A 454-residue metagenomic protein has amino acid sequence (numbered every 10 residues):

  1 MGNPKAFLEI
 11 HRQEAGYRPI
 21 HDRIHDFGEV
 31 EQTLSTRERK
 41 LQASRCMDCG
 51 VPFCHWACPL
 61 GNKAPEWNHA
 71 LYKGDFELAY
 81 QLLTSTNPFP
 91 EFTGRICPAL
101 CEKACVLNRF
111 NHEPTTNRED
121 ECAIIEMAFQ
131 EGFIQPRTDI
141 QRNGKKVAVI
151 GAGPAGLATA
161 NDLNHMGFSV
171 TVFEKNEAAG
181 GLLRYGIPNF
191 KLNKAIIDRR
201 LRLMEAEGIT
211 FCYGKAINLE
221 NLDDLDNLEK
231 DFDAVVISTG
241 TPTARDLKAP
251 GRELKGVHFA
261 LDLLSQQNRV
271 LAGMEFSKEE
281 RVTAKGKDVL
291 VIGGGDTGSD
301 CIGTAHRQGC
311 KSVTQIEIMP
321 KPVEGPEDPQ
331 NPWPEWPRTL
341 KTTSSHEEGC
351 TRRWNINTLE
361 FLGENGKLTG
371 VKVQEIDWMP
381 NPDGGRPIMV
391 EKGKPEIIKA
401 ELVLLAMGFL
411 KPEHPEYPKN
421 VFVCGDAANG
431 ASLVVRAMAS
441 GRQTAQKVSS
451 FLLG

Functional and structural regions predicted by a protein language model:
M1-R37, Q42, E121-G454: Residues forming the flavin
E9-R12, D48-F53, N87, K194-A195: A ubiquitous short alpha-helical element
I24-L41, K63-R95, N111-D139: Ferredoxin-type iron-sulfur electron-transfer modules in oxidoreductases and energy-metabolism complexes
R45-V51, P88-P90, N429-V434: Glycine-rich phosphate/pyrophosphate-binding beta-alpha loops
C46-G50, E113-P114, R199, N365-K367: Short amphipathic alpha-helical segments with coiled-coil-like heptad repeat character
D48-K73, T93-I124, T171, A178 (+1 more regions): Iron-sulfur cluster-binding cysteine motifs and their immediate structural context in ferredoxin-like electron-transfer
